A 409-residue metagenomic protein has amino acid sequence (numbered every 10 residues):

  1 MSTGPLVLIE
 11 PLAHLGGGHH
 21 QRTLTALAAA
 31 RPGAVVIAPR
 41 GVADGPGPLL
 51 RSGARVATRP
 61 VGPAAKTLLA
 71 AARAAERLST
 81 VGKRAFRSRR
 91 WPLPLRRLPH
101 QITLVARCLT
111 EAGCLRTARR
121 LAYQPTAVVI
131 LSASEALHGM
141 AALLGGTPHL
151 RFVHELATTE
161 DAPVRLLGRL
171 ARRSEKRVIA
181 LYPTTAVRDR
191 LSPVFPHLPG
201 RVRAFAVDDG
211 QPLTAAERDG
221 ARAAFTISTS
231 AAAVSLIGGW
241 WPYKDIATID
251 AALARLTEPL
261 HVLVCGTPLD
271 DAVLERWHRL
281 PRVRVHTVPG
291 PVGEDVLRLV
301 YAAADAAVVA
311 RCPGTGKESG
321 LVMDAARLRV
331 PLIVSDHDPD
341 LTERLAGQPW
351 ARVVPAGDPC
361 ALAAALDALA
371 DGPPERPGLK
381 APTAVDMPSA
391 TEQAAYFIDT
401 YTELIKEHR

Functional and structural regions predicted by a protein language model:
S2-G17, Q21-T23, P39-R40, V309-C312: Nucleotide-activated donor-dependent transferases that construct or modify glycoconjugates
P5-V7, A127-S134, A141-E160, L181 (+1 more regions): Active-site proximal beta-strand in glycosyltransferases
V42-A43, I237-W240, H261-L274: Glycosyltransferase donor-sugar binding loop
E160-R201, V207: A short, active-site helix/loop in glycosyltransferases that binds the activated sugar's phosphate group
I227-K244, L253, L263: Conserved donor-binding/catalytic core segment of Leloir-type glycosyltransferases
A231, V273-D295, A306: Nucleotide-activated donor-binding/catalytic signature segment of Leloir-type glycosyltransferases, i.e., the conserved
L299-G316: Acidic donor-binding loop of glycosyltransferase active sites
A356-G357, P373-I405: A charged, aromatic-enriched C-terminal amphipathic alpha-helix characteristic of glycosyltransferases across folds
